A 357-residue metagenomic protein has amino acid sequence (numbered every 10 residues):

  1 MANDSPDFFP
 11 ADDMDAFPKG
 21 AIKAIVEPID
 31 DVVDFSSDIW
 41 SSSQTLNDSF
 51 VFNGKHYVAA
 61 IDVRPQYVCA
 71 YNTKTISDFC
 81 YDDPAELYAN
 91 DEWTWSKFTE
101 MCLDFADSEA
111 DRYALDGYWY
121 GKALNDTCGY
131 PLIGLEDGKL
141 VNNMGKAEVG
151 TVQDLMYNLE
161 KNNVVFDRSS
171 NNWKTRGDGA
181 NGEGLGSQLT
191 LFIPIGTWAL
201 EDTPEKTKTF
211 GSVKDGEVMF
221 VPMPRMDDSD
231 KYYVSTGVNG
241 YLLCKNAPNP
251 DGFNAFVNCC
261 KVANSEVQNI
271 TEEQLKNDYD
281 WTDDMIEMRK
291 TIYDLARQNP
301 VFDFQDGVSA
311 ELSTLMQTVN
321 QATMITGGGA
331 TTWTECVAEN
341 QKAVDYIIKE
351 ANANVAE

Functional and structural regions predicted by a protein language model:
M1, E92-K97, R168-G186: Short helix-initiation/N-cap motifs at beta->coil->alpha
M1-M14: Early extracytoplasmic/lumenal segment of secretory-pathway proteins
A11-Y67, S96, V221: Hinge/lid segment of periplasmic solute-binding proteins
D30-S42, L87-D91, Y130-T151, F210 (+1 more regions): Short, solvent-exposed loop/beta-turn-alpha elements that line the ligand-binding surface or hinge of extracytoplasmic
V51-C69, S77, T94-N142: Extracytoplasmic/periplasmic solute-binding protein
T99-C102, D137-R176: Glycine-centered hinge/linker elements that transmit conformational signals in sensory and ligand-binding systems
T209-Y279: Extracytoplasmic/periplasmic substrate-recognition and gating elements
K245-N254, V262-E357: Conserved C-terminal helix/tail region of periplasmic/extracytoplasmic solute-binding proteins
